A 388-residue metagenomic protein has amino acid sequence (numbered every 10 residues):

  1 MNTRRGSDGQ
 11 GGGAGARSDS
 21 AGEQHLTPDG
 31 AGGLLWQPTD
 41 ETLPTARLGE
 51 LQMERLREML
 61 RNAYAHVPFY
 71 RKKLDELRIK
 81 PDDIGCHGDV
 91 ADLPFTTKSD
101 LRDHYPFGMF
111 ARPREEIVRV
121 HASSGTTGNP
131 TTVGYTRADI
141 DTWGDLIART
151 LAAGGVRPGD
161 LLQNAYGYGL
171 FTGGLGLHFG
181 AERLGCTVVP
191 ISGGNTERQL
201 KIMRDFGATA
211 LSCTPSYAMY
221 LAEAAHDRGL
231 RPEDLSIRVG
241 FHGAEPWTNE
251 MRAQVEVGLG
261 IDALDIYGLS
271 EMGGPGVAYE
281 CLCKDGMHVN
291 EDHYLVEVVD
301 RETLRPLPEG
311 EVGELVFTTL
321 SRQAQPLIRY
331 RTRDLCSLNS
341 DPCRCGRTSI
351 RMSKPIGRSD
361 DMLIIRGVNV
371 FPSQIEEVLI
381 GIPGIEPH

Functional and structural regions predicted by a protein language model:
M1-A122, T127-D145, R149-A153, N249: Nucleotide 5′-phosphate-binding alpha/beta core
N2-G6, G13-Y64, P68, L184-H388: Active-site glycine/GP-rich loop and adjacent strand/helix microenvironment that borders small-molecule binding pockets
G88, G144-L161, N195-A208: Conserved ATP-dependent adenylate/AMP-binding module captured primarily in the ANL superfamily
G128-T142, H178-T187, A208-S212: Acidic/glycine-enriched edge-of-secondary-structure segments
T132-T136, V156, G173-G176, A222: Short, conserved acidic/polar surface loops in the N-terminal third of protein domains
I140, G167-G169, S216-Y217: Short glycine-enriched loops at secondary-structure junctions
A152-V188: Conserved AMP-binding loop of ANL adenylate-forming enzymes
